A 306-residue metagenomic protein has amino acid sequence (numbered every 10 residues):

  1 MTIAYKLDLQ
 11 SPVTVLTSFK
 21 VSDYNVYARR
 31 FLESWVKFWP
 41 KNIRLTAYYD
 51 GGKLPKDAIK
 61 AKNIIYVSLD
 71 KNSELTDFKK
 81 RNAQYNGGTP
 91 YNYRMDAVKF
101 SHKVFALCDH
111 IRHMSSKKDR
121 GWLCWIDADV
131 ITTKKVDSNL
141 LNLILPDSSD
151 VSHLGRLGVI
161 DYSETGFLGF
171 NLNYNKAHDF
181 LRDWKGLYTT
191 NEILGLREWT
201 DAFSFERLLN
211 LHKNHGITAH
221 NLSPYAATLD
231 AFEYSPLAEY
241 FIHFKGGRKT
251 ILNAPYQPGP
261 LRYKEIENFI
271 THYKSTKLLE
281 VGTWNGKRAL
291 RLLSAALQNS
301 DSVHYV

Functional and structural regions predicted by a protein language model:
M1-R29: N-proximal low-complexity "stem/linker" segments adjacent to membrane-targeting elements
T2-S11, D230-V306: A short alpha-helical cap/connector motif
S34-N42, R288, A295: Short, acidic, metal-binding catalytic loop of nucleotide-sugar glycosyltransferases
Y48-P55, Y225-A226: Short, polar loop motifs at secondary-structure junctions
L54-K117: Active-site-proximal specificity loops/subdomain of glycosyltransferases
K99-H153: GT-A fold catalytic core of metal-dependent nucleotide-sugar glycosyltransferases, centered on the diacidic
T133-W199: Conserved catalytic core of nucleotide-sugar-dependent glycosyltransferases
N173-A254: Catalytic core and acceptor-binding pocket of nucleotide-sugar-dependent glycosyltransferases
